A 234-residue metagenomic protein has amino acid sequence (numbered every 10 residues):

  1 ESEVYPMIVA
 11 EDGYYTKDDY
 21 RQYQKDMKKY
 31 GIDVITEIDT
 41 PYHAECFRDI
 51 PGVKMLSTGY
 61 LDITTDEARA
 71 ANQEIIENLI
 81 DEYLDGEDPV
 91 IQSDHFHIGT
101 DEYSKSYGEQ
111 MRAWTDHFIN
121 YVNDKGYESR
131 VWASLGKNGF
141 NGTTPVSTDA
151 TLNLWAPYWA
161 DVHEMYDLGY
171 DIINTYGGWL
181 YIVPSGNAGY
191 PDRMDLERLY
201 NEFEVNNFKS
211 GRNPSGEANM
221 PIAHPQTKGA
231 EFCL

Functional and structural regions predicted by a protein language model:
E1, V34-I38, F96-I98, S129-V131 (+3 more regions): Hydrophobic faces of well-ordered beta-strands that scaffold small-molecule active sites in alpha/beta enzyme cores
E1-K125: Substrate-binding cleft of carbohydrate-active enzyme catalytic domains
E3-Y5, K137-P145: Beta-rich nucleic-acid/ligand-interaction surfaces
D18, E74-Y83, K137, Y158-A160 (+1 more regions): Alpha-helical scaffolding within the catalytic cores of extracellular/periplasmic polymer-degrading hydrolases
E37-H43, D101-Y103, S134-N138, W155-P157 (+2 more regions): Active-site beta-loop-alpha junctions enriched in small/polar residues
H43-C46, S106-G108, G139-G142, D161-V162 (+1 more regions): Extracytoplasmic/secreted cell-surface and envelope-processing proteins
S104-W114, G142-P157: Short glycine/threonine-rich loop-to-helix capping motif typified by GTGT followed within a few residues by an Asp-Pro
T143-A150, P157-L234: Flexible, acidic glycine-rich loops studded with aromatic residues
